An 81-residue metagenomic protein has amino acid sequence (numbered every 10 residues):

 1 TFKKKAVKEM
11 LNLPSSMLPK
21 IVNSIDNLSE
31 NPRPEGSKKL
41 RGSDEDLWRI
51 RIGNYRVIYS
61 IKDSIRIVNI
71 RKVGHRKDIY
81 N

Functional and structural regions predicted by a protein language model:
T1-R51, K62-N69, I79-N81: Basic, Lys/Arg-enriched alpha-helical interface segments
N54: Glycine-rich phosphate-binding loop
G74: Residues forming the ATP-binding cleft of Hanks-type serine/threonine protein kinase domains
